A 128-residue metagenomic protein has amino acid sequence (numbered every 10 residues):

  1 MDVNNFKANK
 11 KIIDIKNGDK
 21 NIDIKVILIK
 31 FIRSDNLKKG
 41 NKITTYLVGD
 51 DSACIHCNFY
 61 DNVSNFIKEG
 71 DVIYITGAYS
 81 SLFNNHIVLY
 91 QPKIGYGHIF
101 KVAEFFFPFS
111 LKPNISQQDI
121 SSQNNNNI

Functional and structural regions predicted by a protein language model:
M1-I128: Single-stranded nucleic acid-binding proteins centered on OB/S1-type folds and their adjacent low-complexity
